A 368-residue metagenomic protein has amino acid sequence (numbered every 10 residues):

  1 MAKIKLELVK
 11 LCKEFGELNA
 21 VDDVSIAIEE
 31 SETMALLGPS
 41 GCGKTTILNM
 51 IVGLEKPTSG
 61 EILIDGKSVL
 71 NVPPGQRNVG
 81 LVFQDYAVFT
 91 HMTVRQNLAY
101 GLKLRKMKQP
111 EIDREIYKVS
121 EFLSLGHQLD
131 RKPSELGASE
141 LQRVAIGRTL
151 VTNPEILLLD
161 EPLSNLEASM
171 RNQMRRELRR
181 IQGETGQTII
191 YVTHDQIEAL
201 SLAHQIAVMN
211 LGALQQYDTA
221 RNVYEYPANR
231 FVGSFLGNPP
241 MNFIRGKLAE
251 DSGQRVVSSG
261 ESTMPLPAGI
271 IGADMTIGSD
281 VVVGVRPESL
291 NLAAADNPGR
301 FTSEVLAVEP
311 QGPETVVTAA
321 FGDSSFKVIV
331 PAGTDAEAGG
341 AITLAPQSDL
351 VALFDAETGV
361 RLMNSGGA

Functional and structural regions predicted by a protein language model:
V24-A35: Pre-Walker A (P-loop) beta-loop-beta motif of ABC nucleotide-binding domains
T33, P74-G80, Q84-F231: ABC ATPase nucleotide-binding domains
L37-P39: The feature captures the beta-strand-to-loop junction immediately N-terminal to the Walker
V52: Helix-to-loop junction immediately C-terminal to a conserved catalytic motif
T58-E61, E111, L211, R245: Conserved coupling/switch loops of ABC nucleotide-binding domains, chiefly the family-specific signature
G60-S68: Conserved ABC transporter NBD signature motif
P239-N242, E250-A368: Non-catalytic connector elements of ABC transporters
